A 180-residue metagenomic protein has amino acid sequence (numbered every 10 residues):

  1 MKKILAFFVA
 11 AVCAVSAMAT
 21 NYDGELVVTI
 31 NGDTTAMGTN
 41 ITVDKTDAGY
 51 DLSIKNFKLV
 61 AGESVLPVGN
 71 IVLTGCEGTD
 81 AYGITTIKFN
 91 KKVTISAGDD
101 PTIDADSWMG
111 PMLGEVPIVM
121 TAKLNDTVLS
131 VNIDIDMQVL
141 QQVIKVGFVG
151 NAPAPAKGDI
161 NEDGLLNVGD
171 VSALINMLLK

Functional and structural regions predicted by a protein language model:
M1-I4: Positively charged n-region of N-terminal signal peptides that target proteins for export
A6-F7, A17: Cleavable N-terminal signal peptides
A19-E25, T35-T39, N70-Y82, D126-P155: Edge beta-strand at a domain terminus
E25-N31, K55-G62, T94, D134-Q142: Hydrophobic lipid-interacting interfaces of membrane-associated proteins
T35-I118, L124: Predominantly extracellular/secreted and cell-surface proteins with exposed, flexible low-complexity segments
M109-G110, T121, N161-L166: Tandem-repeat/low-complexity and Cys-motif detector
I160-K180: Alpha-helical segments with a strong preference for the paired helices of cellulosomal dockerin domains
